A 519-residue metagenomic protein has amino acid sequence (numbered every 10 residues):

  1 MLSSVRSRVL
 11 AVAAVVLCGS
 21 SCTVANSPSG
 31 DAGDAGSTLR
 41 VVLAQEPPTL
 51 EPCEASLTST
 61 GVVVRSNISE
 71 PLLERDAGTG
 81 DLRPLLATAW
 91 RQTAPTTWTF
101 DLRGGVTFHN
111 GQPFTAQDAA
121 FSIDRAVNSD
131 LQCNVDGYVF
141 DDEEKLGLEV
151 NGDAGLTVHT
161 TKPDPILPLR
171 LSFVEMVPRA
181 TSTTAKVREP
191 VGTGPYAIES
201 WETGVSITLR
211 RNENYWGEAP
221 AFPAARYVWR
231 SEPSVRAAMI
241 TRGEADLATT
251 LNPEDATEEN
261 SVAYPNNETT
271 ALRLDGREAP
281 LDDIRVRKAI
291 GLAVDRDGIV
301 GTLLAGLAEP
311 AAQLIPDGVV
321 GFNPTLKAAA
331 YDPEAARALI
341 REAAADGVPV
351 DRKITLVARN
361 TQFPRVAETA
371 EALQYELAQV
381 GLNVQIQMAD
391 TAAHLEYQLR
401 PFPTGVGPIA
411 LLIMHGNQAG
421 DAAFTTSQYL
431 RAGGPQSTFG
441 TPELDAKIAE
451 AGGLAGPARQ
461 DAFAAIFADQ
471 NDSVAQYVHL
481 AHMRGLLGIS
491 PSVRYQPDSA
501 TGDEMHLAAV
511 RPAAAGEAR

Functional and structural regions predicted by a protein language model:
V41, L247, Y375-Y429, G433 (+2 more regions): Periplasmic binding protein-like
V42-A94, V191-G192: N-terminal lobe/hinge region of extracytoplasmic solute-binding protein
R91, D101, V135-A180: Surface-exposed binding/hinge segments that line and control ligand-binding clefts or catalytic entry sites
D164-P220, A224: Gly/Pro-rich hinge or "lid" segments in bacterial periplasmic/extracellular proteins
T184, N212-A256, N383: Ligand-site clamp/hinge motif
L281-Y375, A515-R519: Append "and occasionally in soluble cytosolic enzymes with long acidic Gly/Pro-rich linkers
Q385-A393, A423-P491, A515-R519: Extracytoplasmic/peripheral linker and loop segments enriched in polar/acidic and small residues with frequent Thr/Pro
L487-R519: Long beta-strand-rich cores associated with HINT superfamily self-processing modules
